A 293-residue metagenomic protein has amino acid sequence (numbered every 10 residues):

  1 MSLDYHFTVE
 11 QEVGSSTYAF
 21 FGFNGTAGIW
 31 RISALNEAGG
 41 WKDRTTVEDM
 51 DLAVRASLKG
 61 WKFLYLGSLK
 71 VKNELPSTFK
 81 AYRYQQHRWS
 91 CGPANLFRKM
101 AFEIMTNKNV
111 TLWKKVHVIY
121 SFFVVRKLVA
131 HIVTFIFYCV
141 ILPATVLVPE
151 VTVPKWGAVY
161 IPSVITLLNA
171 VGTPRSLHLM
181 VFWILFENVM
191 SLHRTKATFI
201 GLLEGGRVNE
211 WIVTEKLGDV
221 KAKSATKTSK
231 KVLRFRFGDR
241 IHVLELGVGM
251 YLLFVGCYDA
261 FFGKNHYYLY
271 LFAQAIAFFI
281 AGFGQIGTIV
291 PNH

Functional and structural regions predicted by a protein language model:
M1-T46, D51, S57-L58, L75 (+2 more regions): Long helical/loop segments within the catalytic core of UDP-sugar-dependent glycosyltransferases, especially the large
A27, I32, G67, Y160 (+1 more regions): Active-site proximal loops enriched in glycine and acidic residues that flank catalytic Cys/His/Asp and coordinate
G60-K72: Catalytic beta-strand/loop signature of glycosyltransferases that borders the donor
E74-C91, L179-M180, G206-T226: Nucleotide-sugar-dependent glycosyltransferase catalytic core
W113-K115, K223-L233: Juxtamembrane membrane-water interface segments that cap and precede transmembrane helices
V124-V213, R236-H293: Membrane-embedded multi-pass helical conduit in multi-pass membrane proteins, especially envelope-biosynthetic
